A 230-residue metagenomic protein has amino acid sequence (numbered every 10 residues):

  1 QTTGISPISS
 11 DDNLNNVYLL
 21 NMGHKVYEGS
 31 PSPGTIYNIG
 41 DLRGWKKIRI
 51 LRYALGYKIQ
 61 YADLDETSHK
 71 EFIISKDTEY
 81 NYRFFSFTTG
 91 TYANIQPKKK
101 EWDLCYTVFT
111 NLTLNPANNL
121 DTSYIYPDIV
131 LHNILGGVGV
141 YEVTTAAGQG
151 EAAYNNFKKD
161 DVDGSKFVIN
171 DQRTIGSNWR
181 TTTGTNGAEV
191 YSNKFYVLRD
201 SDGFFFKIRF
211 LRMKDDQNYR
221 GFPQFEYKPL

Functional and structural regions predicted by a protein language model:
Q1-L230: Surface-exposed, beta-sheet-biased, low-hydrophobicity segments with strongly acidic/polar composition
